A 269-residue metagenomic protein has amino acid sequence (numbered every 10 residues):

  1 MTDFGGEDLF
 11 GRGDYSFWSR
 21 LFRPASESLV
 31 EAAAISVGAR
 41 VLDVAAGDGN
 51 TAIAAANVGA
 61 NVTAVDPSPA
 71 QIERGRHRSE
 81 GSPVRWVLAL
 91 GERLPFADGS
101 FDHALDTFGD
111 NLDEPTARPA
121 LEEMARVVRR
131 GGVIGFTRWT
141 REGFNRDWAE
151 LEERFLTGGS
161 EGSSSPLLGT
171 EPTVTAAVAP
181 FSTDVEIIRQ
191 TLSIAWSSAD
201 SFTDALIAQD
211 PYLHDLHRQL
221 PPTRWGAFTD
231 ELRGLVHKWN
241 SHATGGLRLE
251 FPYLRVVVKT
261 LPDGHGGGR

Functional and structural regions predicted by a protein language model:
M1-A39, N50-A54, Q71-R74, R78 (+1 more regions): Conserved class I S-adenosyl-L-methionine
F4, F22, D48, L168 (+1 more regions): Conserved Class I S-adenosyl-L-methionine
A34-S36, N57, E80, R129 (+1 more regions): Short conserved AdoMet
R40-V44, D48-L94, P119: Class I SAM-dependent methyltransferase SAM/SAH-binding core
E92-A104: A short acidic, Gly/Pro-enriched loop at the edge of an enzyme's catalytic core that lines a small-molecule cofactor
D102-A117: A short SAM/SAH-binding and catalytic strip from SAM-dependent methyltransferases
R118, A125, R129-S198: Conserved catalytic/acceptor-binding region of the Class I
